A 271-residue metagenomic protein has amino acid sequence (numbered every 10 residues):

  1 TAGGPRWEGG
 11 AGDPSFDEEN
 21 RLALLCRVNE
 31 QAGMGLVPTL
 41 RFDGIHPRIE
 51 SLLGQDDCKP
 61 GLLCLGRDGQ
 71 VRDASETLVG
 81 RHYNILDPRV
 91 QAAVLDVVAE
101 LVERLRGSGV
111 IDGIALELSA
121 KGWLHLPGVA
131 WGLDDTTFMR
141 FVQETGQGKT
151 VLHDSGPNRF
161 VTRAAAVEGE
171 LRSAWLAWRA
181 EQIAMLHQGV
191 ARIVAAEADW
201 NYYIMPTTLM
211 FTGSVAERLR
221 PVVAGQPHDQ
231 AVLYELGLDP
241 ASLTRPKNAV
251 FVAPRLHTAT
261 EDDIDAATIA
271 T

Functional and structural regions predicted by a protein language model:
T1, L36-L40, D112-L116, Y202-I204 (+1 more regions): Hydrophobic faces of well-ordered beta-strands that scaffold small-molecule active sites in alpha/beta enzyme cores
T1-A2, V94-G122: Short acidic catalytic loops
A2-D57, R179, L186, V190-V194: Aromatic-lined substrate-binding rim segments of carbohydrate-active enzymes
G9-P14, G44-E76, G113-R163, V215-P227: Aromatic- and acidic-residue-enriched segments that line the glycan-binding/catalytic groove of carbohydrate-active
E19, R27, G35-L105, G156-W175: Active-site-adjacent "subsite" loops/lids of carbohydrate-active enzymes
L24-L36, E100-D112, M185-Y203, L243-P246: A structural motif corresponding to the C-terminal end of an alpha-helix and its immediate exit/capping segment
H46-R48, A120-L126, H187-I269: Substrate-binding cleft/loops of secretory-pathway carbohydrate-active enzymes
D96-V97, R104, D135-Y203: Active-site neighborhood of glycoside hydrolase catalytic domains
